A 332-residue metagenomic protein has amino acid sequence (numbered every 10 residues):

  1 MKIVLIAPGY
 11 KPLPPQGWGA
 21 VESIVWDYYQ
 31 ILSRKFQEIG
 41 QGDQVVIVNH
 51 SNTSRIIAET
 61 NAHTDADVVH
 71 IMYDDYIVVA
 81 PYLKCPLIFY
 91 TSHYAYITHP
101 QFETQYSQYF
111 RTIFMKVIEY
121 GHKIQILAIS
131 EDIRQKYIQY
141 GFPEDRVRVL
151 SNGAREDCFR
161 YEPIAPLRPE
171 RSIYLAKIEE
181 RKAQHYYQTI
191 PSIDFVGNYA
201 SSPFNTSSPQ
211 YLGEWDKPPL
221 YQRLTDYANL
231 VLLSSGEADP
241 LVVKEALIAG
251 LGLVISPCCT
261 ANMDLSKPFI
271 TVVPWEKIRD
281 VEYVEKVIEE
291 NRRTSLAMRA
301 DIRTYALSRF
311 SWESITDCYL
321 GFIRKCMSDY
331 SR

Functional and structural regions predicted by a protein language model:
I3-V4, V68-I71, Y82-Q101, L127: Active-site proximal beta-strand in glycosyltransferases
V4, P163-K182, Q188-D194: Conserved donor-binding/catalytic core segment of Leloir-type glycosyltransferases
R55, I278-Y283, R292-Y330: A charged, aromatic-enriched C-terminal amphipathic alpha-helix characteristic of glycosyltransferases across folds
H63, Y96, Q105-I126, Y140 (+1 more regions): Membrane-proximal helix-turn-helix segments that form the acceptor-binding/catalytic region of lipid-linked
I118-R146, Y319: A short, active-site helix/loop in glycosyltransferases that binds the activated sugar's phosphate group
I138-Q139, R146-V149, G153-E170: Acidic anion/phosphate-binding donor-loop and adjacent secondary structure in glycosyltransferase catalytic cores
S235: Aromatic "clamp/platform" in nucleotide-sugar-dependent glycosyltransferases that forms part of the donor/acceptor
G252-S256: Short hydrophobic beta-strand element within catalytic cores of glycosyltransferases and related nucleotide-activated
